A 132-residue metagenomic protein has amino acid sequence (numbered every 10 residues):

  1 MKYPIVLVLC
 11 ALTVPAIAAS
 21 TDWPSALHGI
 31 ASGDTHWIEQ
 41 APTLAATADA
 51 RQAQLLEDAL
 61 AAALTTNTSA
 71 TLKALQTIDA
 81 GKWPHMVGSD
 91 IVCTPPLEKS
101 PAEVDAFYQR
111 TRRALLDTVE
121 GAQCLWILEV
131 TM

Functional and structural regions predicted by a protein language model:
M1-P4: Positively charged n-region of N-terminal signal peptides that target proteins for export
V6-L9: Hydrophobic helical h-region of N-terminal Sec-dependent signal peptides in bacterial secretory/periplasmic proteins
T13-A16: N-terminal signal peptide c-region/cleavage motif recognized by signal peptidases
A18-T47: Immediate post-signal-peptide N-terminus of mature secreted/exported proteins
I38, T47-M132: Extended alpha-helical scaffolding segments
